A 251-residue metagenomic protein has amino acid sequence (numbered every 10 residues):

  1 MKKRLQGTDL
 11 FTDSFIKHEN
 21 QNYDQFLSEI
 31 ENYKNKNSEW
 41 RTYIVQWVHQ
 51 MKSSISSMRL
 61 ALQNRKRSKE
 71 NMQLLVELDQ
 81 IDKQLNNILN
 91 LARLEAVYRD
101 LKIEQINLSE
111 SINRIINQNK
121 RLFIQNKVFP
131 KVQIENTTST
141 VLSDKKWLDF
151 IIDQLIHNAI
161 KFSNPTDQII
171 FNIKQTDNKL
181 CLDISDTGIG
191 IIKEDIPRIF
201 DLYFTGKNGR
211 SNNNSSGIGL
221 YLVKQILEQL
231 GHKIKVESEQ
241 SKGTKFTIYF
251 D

Functional and structural regions predicted by a protein language model:
F129-S139: Conserved catalytic submotifs in the C-terminal HATPase_c
Q133, T166-N178: Short beta-strand/loop element within the Bergerat-fold HATPase_c
A159-I160: Short helix-loop "hinge" at the ATP-lid/N-box region of the Bergerat-fold HATPase_c
D186: Acidic ATP/Mg2+-coordinating residue in the GHKL
I191-Y203: Short conserved segment of the HATPase_c
K242-F246: Glycine-rich GHKL/ HATPase_c ATP-binding element in histidine kinases
